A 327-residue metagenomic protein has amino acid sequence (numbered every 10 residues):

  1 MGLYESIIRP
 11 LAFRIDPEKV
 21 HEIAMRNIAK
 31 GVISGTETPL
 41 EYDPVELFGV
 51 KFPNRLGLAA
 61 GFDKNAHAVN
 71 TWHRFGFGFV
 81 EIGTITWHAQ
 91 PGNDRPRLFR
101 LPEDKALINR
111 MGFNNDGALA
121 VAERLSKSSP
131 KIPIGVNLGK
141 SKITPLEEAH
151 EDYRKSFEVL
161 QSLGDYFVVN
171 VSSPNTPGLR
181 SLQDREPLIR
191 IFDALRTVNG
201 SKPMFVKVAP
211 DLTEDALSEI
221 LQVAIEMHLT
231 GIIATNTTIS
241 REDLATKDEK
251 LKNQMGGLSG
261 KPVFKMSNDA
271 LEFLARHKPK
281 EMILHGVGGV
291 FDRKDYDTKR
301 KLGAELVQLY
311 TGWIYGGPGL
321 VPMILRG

Functional and structural regions predicted by a protein language model:
G2-E46, N109-N114, A118: An N-cap/entry alpha-helix motif that binds or orients negatively charged groups
M25-V32, T36-T38, S173-P187, L217 (+2 more regions): Glycine/Thr-rich beta-alpha phosphate-binding loop at enzyme active sites
K51-G57, K131-V136, V198-L212, H277-G286: Short beta-strand/loop segments at the ligand-binding rim of alpha/beta enzyme cores
N65-W72, L212-E226, R276, V290-V307: Catalytic cores of alpha/beta
G76-Q90, G231-I239, G289-V290, Y296-M323: Glycine-rich phosphate-binding active-site loops on the catalytic face of alpha/beta enzymes
G83-I132: A gly/proline- and charged-residue-enriched helix-loop-helix capping module
A89-K105, E242-G256, G312-G327: C-terminal helical cap(s) of enzyme catalytic domains, especially alpha/beta-barrels
S141-R154, S181, V206-E226: Active-site glycine- and acidic-residue-rich loops that bind and position anionic ligands or nucleotide-like cofactors
